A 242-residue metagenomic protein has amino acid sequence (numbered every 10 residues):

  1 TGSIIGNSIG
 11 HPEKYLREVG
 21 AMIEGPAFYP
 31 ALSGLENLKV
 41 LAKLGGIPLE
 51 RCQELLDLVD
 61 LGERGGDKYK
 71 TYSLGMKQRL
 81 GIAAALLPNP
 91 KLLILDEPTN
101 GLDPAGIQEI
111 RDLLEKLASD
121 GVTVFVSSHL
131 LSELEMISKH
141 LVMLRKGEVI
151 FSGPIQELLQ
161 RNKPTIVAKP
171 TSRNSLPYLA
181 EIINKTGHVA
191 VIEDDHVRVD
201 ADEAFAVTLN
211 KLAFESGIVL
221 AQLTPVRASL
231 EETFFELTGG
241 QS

Functional and structural regions predicted by a protein language model:
T1-V126, L131-R145, F151: ABC transporter nucleotide-binding domains
I9-G10, G46, V149, R173 (+2 more regions): Short, surface-exposed acidic/glycine-rich loop or hinge patches that mediate macromolecular interfaces
E18, N37, R51, P154 (+3 more regions): Hydrophobic alpha-helical segments typical of transmembrane helices and their membrane-interface/capping positions
E24, V126, T171, A201 (+1 more regions): Small/polar loops that bind or transfer phosphate-bearing groups
G45, G187, T238-Q241: Conserved NTP-handling cores and scaffolds of large molecular machines
R111-D200: ABC transporter nucleotide-binding domain
A201-S242: C-terminal coupling/interaction segments
